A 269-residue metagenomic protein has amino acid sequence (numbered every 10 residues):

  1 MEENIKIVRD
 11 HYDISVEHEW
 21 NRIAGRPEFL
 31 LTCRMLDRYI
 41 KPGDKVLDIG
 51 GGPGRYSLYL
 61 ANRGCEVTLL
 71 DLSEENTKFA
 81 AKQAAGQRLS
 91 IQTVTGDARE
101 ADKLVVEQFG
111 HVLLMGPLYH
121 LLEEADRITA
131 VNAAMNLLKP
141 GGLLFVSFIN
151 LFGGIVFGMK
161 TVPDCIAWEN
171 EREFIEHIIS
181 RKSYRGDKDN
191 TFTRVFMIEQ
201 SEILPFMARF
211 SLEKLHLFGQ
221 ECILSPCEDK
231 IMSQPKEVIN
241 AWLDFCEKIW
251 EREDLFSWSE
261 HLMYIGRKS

Functional and structural regions predicted by a protein language model:
M1-P42, R55, Y59: Conserved class I S-adenosyl-L-methionine
G43-G50: Conserved class I S-adenosyl-L-methionine
R55-A101: Class I SAM-dependent methyltransferase SAM/SAH-binding core
K103-V112: A short acidic, Gly/Pro-enriched loop at the edge of an enzyme's catalytic core that lines a small-molecule cofactor
I128-P140: A short glycine-rich, Lys/Arg-flanked "PGG" loop and its adjoining helix->strand segment in the class I
L144-E176: Conserved class I S-adenosyl-L-methionine
R194-S211, L217: Short alpha-helix
F210-S269: C-terminal lobe and adjacent flexible extensions of AdoMet/dcAdoMet transferase-like proteins
